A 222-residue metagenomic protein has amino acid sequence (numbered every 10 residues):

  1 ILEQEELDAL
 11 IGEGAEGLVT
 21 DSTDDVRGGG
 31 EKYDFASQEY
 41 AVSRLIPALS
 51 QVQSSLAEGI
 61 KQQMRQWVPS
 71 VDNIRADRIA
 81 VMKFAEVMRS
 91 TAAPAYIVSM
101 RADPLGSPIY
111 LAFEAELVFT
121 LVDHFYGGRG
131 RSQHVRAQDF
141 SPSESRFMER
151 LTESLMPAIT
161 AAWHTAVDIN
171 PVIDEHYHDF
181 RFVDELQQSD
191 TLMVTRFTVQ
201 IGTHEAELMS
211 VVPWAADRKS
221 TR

Functional and structural regions predicted by a protein language model:
I1-R222: N-terminal auxiliary interaction/assembly segments of multi-subunit proteins
